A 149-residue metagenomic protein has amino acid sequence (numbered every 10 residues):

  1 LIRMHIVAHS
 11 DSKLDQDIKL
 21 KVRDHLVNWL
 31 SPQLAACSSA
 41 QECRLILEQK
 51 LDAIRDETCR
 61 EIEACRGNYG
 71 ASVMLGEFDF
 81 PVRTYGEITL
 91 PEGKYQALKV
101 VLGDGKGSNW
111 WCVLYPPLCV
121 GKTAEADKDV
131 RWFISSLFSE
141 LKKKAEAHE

Functional and structural regions predicted by a protein language model:
L1-L47: Early exported N-terminus immediately downstream of N-terminal targeting peptides
V7-D11, G76-F78, G103-G105, Y115-L118: Solvent-exposed coil/turn segments that connect beta secondary-structure elements in extracytoplasmic/periplasmic
H9, H25-C37, A53-C65, L118-G121 (+1 more regions): Structured segments of extracytoplasmic/periplasmic soluble domains in secreted or envelope-associated proteins
K13-D15, V82, N109, G121: Intrinsically disordered, low-complexity acidic/polar segments
Q41-V101, G105-G107: Mid-length scaffold segments of soluble, non-membrane domains
I88-L141: Soluble extracytoplasmic domains of inner/organellar membrane proteins
S135, E146-E149: Extended, compositionally biased alpha-helical segments that mediate assembly or anchoring
